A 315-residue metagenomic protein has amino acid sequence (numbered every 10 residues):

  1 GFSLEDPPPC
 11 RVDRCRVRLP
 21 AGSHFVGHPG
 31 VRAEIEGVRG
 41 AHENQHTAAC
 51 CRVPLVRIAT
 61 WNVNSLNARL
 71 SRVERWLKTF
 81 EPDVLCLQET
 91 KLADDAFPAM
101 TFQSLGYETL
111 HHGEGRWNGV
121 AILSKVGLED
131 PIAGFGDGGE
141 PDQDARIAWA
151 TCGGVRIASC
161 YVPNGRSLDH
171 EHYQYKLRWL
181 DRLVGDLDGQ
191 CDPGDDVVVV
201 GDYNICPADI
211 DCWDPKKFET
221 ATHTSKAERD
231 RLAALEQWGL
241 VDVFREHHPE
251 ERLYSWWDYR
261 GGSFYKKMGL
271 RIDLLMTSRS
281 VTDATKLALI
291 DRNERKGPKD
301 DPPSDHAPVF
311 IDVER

Functional and structural regions predicted by a protein language model:
L4, R11, G22-V26, R32-E34 (+1 more regions): Intrinsic low-complexity, disordered N-terminal segments enriched in polar/charged/small residues
C10, C15, C50-C51: Cysteine-centered motifs
G40, Q45-H111, G115-V120, P207: N-terminal, active-site-proximal structural segment of metallo-dependent hydrolase catalytic domains
I58-N62, L77-D95, I157, D186-D209 (+4 more regions): Active-site beta-strand/loop signature of hydrolases that rely on acidic residues for catalysis
T79, Q103, P131-G136, D209-R315: Metal-dependent phosphoester-hydrolase catalytic domains
T90-A93, F97-S167: Structured beta-strand-rich core segments of catalytic domains in phosphoester-bond hydrolases
G136-G138, V162-L180, K216-T220: Surface-exposed cleft-lining segments at the edges of enzyme active sites
